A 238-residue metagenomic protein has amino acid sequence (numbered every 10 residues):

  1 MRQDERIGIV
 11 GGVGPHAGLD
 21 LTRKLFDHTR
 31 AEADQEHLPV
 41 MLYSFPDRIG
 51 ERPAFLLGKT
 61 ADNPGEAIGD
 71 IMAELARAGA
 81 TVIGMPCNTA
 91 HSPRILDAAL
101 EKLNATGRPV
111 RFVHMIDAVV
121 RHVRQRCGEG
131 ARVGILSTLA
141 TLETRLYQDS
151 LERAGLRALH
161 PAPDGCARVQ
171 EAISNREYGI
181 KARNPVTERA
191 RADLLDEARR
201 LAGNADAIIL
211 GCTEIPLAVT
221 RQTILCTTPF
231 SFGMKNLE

Functional and structural regions predicted by a protein language model:
M1-E238: Non-catalytic structural scaffold of enzyme domains
